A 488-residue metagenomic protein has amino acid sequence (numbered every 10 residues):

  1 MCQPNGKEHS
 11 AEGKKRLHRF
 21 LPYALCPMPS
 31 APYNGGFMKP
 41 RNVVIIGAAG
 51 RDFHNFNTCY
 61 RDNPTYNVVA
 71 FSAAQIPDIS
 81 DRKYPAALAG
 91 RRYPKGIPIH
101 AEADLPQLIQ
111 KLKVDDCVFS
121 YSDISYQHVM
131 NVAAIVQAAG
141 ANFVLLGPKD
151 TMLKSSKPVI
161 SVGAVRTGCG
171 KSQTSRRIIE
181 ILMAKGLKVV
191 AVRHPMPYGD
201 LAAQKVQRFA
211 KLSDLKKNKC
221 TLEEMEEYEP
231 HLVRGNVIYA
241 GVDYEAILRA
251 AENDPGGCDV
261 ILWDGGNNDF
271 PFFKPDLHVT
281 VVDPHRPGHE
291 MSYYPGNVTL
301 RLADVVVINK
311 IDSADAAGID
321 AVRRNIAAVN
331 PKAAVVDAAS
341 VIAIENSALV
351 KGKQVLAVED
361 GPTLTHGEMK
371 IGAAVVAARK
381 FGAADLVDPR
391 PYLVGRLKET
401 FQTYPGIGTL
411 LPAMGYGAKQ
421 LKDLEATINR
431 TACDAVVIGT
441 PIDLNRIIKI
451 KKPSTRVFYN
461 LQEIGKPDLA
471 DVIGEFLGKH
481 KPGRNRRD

Functional and structural regions predicted by a protein language model:
E8-A11, L21, L25-M28, R486-R487: Short polybasic linear motifs
L25-F37: Short, Lys/Arg-enriched N-terminal segments with co-localized hydrophobic residues within the first ~10-30 amino acids
K39-V114, A384-D388, Y392-K398: A solvent-exposed beta-alpha-beta segment
N42, L112, I160-S161, Q173 (+6 more regions): Flexible phosphate-sensing "switch/lid" loops adjacent to ATP/NTP-binding sites across phosphate-transfer
A86-K149, L421, R430-D443: Phosphate-bearing ligand-interacting subdomains that bind or position ATP/ADP/UDP/GDP/NAD(P) or nucleotide-linked
T151-V159: Phosphate-binding P-loop
C169-G170: Conserved glycine(s) of the Walker
